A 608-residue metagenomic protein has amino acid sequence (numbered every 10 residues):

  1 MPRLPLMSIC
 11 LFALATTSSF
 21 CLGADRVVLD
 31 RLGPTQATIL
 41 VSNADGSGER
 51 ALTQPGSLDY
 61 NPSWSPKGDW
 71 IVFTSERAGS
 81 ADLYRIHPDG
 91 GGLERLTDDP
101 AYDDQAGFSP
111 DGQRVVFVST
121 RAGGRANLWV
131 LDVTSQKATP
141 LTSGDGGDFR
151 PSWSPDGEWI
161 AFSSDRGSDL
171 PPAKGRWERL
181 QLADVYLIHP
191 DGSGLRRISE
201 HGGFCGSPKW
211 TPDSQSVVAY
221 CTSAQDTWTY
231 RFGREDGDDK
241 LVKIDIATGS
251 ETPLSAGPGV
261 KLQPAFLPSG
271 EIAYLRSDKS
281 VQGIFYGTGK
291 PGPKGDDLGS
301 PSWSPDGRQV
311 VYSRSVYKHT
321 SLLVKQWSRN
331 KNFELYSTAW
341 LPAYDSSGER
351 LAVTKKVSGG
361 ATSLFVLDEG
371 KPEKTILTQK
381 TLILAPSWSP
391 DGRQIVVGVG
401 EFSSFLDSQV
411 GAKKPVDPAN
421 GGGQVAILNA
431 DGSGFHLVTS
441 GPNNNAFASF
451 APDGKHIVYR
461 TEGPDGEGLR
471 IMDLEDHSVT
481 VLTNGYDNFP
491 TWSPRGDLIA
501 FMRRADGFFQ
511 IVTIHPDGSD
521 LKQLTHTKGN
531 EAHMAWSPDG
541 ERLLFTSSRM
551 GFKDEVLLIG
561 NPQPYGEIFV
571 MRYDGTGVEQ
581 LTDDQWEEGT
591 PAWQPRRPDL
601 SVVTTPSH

Functional and structural regions predicted by a protein language model:
S8-S19: Bacterial N-terminal signal peptides
L22-A44, G48-R50, Q54-W64, W340-Y344: Beta-strand-rich domains and repeat architectures in extracellular enzymes and scaffolds, especially beta-propellers
L22-G23, P66-K67, P110-D111, P155-D156 (+9 more regions): Residue-level detector of Asp-centered blade-edge/turn motifs that repeat once per structural unit in beta-propeller
V27, I71, V115-V116, I160 (+9 more regions): Hydrophobic beta-strand positions that form the internal "hydrophobic ladder" of WD40/Gbeta-like beta-propeller blades
R31-I39, T53-L58, T74-Y84, T97-D103 (+20 more regions): A flexible loop/linker signature enriched in serine peptidases of the S9 family
N43-S47, H87-G91, D132-Q136, H189-S193 (+8 more regions): Short loop/turn segments that connect beta-strands within beta-propeller blades
S63, G107, S152, K209 (+8 more regions): Conserved beta-strand position repeated across blades of beta-propeller domains
Q563-E567, Y573-H608: Blade-level signature of beta-propeller repeat domains, shared across WD40, Kelch, NHL, RCC1 and BNR/Asp-box propellers
